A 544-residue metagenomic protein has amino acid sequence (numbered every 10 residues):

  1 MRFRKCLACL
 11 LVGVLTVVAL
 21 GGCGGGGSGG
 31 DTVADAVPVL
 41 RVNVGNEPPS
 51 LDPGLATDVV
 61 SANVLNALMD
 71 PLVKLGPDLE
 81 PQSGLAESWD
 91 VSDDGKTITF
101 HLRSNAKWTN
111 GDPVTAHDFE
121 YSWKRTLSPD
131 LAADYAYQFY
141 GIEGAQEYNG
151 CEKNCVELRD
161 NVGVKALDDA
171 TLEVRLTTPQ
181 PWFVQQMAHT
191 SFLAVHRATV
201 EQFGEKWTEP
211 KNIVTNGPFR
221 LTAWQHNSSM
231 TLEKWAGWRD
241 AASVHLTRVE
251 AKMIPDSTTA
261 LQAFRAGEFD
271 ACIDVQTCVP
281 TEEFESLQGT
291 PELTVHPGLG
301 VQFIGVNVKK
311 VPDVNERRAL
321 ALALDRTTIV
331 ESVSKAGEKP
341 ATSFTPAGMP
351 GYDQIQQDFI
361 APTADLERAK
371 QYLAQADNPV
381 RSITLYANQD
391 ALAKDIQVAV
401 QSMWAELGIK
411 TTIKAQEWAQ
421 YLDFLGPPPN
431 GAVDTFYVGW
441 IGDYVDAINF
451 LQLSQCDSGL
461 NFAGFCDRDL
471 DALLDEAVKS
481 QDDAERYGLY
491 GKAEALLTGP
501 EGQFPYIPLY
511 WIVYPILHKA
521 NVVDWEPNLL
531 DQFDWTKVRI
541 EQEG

Functional and structural regions predicted by a protein language model:
N43-D93, K124, N212-T215: N-terminal lobe/hinge region of extracytoplasmic solute-binding protein
V44-L65, L85-E87, D112, D134-Y135 (+3 more regions): A structural "hinge/loop" feature
E87-Q138, E173, A260-A263, P312: Aromatic- and charge-enriched surface segment that lines or borders ligand/interaction sites
H101, E120, L127, L131-R197: Surface-exposed binding/hinge segments that line and control ligand-binding clefts or catalytic entry sites
D112-S122, D169-R175, P179, G217-P218 (+5 more regions): Alpha-helical secondary-structure segments
Y148, K165, D169-A170, L176-R248: Gly/Pro-rich hinge or "lid" segments in bacterial periplasmic/extracellular proteins
H189, G204-W207, A236-E283, L299 (+1 more regions): Ligand-site clamp/hinge motif
Q225, A323-D353, A391-Q401, G426-G544: Detector for C-terminal structural segments
